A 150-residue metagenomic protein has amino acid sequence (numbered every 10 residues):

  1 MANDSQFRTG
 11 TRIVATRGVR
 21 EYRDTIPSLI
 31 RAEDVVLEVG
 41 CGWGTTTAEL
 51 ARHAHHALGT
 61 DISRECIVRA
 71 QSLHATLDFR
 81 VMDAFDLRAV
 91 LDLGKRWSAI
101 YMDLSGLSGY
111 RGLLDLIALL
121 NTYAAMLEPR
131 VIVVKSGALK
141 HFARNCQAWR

Functional and structural regions predicted by a protein language model:
M1-R31: S-adenosyl-L-methionine
E33-G42: Conserved class I S-adenosyl-L-methionine
G44-A48: Glycine-rich SAM-binding Motif I of class I
H56-T60: Short beta-strand element of Class I
S63: Conserved SAM/SAH-binding beta-strand->alpha-helix loop
A70-Q71: Conserved SAM-binding loop
T76-A84: Conserved SAM-binding strand-loop segment of SAM-dependent methyltransferases
S108-R150: C-terminal substrate-binding/active-site "lid" region of AdoMet-derived donor-dependent transferases
